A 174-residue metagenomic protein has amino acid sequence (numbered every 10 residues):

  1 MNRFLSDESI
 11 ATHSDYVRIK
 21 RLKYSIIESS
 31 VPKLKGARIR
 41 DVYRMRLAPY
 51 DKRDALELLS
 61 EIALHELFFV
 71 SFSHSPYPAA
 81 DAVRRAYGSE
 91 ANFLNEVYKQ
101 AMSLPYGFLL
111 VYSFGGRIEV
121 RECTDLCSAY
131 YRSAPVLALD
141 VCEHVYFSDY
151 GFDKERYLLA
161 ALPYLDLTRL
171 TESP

Functional and structural regions predicted by a protein language model:
M1-P174: Feature for soluble, non-membrane regions of globular proteins
